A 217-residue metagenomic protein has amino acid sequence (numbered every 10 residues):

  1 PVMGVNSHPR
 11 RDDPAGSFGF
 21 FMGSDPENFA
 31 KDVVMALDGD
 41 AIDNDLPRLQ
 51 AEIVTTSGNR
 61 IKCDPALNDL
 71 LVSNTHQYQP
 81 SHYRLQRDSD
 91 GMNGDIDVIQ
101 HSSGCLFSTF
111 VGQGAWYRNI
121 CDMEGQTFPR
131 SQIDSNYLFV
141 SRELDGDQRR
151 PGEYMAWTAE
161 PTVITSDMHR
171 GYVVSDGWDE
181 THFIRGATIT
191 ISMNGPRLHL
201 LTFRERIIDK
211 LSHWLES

Functional and structural regions predicted by a protein language model:
P1-S7: Gly/Ser-rich helix-loop-strand patches that form or flank binding pockets for ribonucleotide-derived cofactors
S7-C105: Catalytic core of DAGKc-family lipid kinases
G23-E27, A36-L37, S131-R170: A structural-propensity feature for long, helix-poor, extended segments
A41-N44, G58-D64, N74-Y78, D97-H101 (+6 more regions): Solvent-exposed alpha-helices and their adjacent loops that cap or buttress functional pockets in soluble metabolic
V72, S89-G91, Q148-S217: ATP/nucleoside-binding phosphotransfer catalytic cores, i.e., glycine-rich phosphate-binding loops
Q79-P80, Q113-W116, G125, G146-Q148 (+2 more regions): Short, acidic Gly/Pro/Ser/Thr-rich loop/turn segments
G91, D95-D147: Gly/Ser/Thr-rich active-site loops/lids in small-molecule metabolic enzymes that frequently grip phosphoryl groups
